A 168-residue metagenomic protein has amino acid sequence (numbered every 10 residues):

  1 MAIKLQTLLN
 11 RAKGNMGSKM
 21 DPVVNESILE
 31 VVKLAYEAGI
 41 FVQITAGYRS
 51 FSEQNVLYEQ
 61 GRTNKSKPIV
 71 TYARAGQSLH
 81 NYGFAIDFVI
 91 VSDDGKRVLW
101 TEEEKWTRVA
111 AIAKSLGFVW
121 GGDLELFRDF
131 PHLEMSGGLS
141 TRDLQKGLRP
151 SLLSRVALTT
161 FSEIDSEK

Functional and structural regions predicted by a protein language model:
M1-A46: Active-site acidic/histidine clusters and adjacent loop/turn architecture that either coordinate catalytic ions
S18-E26, Y48-F51, W100-T107: Soluble non-cytosolic domains of exported or imported proteins
E26-A35, E59-Q60, T107-S115: Short, motif-level signal for alpha-helix interfacial/capping segments enriched in acidic residues and aromatics/proline
I40, R62, G117-G121: Short aromatic/hydrophobic-glycine micro-motifs
I44-E59: Acidic helix-start/capping segments at beta-turn-to-alpha-helix junctions
A46, P68, D123-E125: Short loop/turn and capping residues at structural boundaries
G61-R74: Cytochrome P450 catalytic domain signature, combining two hallmark sequence patches
A73-K168: Catalytic cores and adjacent binding grooves of peptidoglycan-active enzymes
